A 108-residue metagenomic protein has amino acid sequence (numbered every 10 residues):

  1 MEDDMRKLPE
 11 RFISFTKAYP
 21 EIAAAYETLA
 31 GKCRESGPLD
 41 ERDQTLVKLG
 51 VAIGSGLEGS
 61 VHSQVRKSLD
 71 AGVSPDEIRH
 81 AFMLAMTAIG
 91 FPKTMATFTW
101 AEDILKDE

Functional and structural regions predicted by a protein language model:
M1-Q44, D70, T94-E108: Acidic, glycine/proline-rich low-complexity segments that act as flexible tails and inter-domain linkers
Y26, L46-I53, A81-A88: Short alpha-helical scaffolding segments that buttress acidic/His motifs in well-ordered protein cores
Q44-V47, S63: Residue-level micro-sites within transmembrane alpha helices that shape and flank functional polar/acidic positions
G54-M83: Mid-chain, well-packed structural core segment of small domains
R79-D103: C-terminal structural segments of small proteins and small subunits
